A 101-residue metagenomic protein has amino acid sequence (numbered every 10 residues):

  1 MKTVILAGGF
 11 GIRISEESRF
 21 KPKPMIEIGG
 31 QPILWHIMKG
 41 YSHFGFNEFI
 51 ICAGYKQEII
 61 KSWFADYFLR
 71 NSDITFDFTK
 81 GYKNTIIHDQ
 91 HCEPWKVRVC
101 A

Functional and structural regions predicted by a protein language model:
K2-I5, R13, Q31-A101: Conserved N-terminal catalytic core of the sugar/cofactor nucleotidyltransferase
G9: Active-site glycine-centered loops adjacent to acidic/histidine catalytic or metal-binding residues that shape
E16-E17: Short acidic/histidine- and often glycine-rich active-site loop of Leloir-type glycosyltransferases that engages
F20-W35: Short catalytic helix/loop segments, enriched in acidic residues and glycine and frequently bearing histidine
